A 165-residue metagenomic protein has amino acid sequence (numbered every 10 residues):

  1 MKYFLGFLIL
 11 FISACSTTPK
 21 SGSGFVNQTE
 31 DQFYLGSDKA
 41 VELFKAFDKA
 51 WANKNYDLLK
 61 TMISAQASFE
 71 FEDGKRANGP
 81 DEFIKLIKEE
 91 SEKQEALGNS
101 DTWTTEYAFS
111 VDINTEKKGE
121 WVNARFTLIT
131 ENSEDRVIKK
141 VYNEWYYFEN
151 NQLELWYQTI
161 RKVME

Functional and structural regions predicted by a protein language model:
M1-F4: Positively charged n-region of N-terminal signal peptides that target proteins for export
F11-A14: C-terminal motif of bacterial Sec signal peptides marking the signal peptidase cleavage site
S16-D57, T61: Short, low-complexity N-terminal intrinsically disordered segments enriched in polar/charged residues
K20-S21, I138-M164: Short beta-strand edge/turn micro-motifs at domain boundaries
E30, S68-G79: A short gly/proline-enriched turn/hairpin at secondary-structure junctions
F47, L58-K60, A67, F83 (+3 more regions): Hydrophobic pocket/interface hotspot
F83, I87, T105-F109, V141-Y147: Hydrophobic/aromatic beta-strand elements that line small-molecule binding cavities or substrate pockets in beta-rich
I87-E134: Surface-exposed, charged secondary-structure patches
